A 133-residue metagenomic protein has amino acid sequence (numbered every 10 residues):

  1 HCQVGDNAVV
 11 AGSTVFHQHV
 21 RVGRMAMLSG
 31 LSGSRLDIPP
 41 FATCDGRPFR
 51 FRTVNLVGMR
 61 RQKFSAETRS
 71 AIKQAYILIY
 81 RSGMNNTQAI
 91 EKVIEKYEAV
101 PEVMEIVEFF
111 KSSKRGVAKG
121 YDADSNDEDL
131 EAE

Functional and structural regions predicted by a protein language model:
H1-R50: Structural signal for interior beta-strand "rungs" in well-ordered beta-sheet cores of soluble enzyme domains
F41, R47-E133: Terminal amphipathic alpha-helical/low-complexity segments used for targeting or macromolecular assembly
